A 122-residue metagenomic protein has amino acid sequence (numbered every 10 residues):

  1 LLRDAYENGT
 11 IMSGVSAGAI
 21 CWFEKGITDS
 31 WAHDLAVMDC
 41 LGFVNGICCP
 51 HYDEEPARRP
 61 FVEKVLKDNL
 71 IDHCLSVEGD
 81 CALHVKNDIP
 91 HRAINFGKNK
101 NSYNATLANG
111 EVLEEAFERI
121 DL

Functional and structural regions predicted by a protein language model:
L1-I11, A116-L122: Mature, structured domains of secreted/extracytosolic soluble proteins
A5-K25: Catalytic nucleophile loop
G26-T28, A32-L122: C-terminal and late-domain segments of enzyme folds
